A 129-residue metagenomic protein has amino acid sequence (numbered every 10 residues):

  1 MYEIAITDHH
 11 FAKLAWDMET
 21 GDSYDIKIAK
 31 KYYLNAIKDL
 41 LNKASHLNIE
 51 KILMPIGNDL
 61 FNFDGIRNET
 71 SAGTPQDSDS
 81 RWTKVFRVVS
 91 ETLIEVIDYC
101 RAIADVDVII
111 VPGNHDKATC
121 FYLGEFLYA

Functional and structural regions predicted by a protein language model:
M1-A129: Extended recognition/assembly regions associated with phosphoester-bond processing machinery
